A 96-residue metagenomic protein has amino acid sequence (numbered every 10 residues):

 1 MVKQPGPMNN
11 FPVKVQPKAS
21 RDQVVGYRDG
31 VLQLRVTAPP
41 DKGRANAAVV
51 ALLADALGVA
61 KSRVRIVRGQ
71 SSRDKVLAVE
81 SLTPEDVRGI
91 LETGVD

Functional and structural regions predicted by a protein language model:
M1-A51, G58-K61, R65-Q70, K75-D96: Contiguous, often N-terminal, cationic amphipathic patches that form binding interfaces
